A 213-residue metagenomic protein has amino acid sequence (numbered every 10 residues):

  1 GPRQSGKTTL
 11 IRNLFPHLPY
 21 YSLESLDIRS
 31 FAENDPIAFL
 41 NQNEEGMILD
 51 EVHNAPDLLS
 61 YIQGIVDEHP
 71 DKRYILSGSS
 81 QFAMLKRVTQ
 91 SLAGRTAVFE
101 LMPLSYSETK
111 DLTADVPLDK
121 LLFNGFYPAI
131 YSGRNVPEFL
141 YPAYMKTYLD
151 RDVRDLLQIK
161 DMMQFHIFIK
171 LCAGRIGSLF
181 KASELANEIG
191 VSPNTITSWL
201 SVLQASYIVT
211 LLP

Functional and structural regions predicted by a protein language model:
P2: P-loop (Walker A) phosphate-binding loop of NTP-binding proteins
K7-T8: Conserved lysine of the Walker
F15-L26, I208: Post-Walker A helix-loop "phosphate-sensing" segment adjacent to the P-loop in P-loop NTPases
F31-I75: Conserved nucleotide-sensing/catalytic segment adjacent to the nucleotide-binding pocket in NTP-handling enzymes
E68-V88, L203: Sensor-1/coupling segment of RecA-like P-loop NTPase cores
F82-V98, L112-D115: Short regulatory helix/loop adjacent to the ATP-binding pocket of P-loop NTPases
N135-P213: Accessory nucleic acid-recognition modules appended to NTPase machines
